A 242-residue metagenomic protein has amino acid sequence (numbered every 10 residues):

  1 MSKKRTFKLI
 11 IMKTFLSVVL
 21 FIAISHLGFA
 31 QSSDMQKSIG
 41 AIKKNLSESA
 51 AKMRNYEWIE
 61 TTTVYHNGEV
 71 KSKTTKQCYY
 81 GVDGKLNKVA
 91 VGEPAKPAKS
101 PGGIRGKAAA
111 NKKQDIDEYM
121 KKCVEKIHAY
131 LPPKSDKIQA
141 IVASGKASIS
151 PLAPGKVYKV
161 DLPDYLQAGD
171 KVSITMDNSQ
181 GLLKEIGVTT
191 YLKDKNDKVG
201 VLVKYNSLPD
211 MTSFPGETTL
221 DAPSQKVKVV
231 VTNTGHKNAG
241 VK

Functional and structural regions predicted by a protein language model:
M1-M12: N-terminal secretory signal peptides that target proteins for export/translocation
F15-I24: Sec-dependent N-terminal signal peptides
I24-A30: Sec/Tat signal peptide C-region and signal peptidase I cleavage site
A30-I59: N-terminal leader/targeting segments and the immediate start of mature chains
S32, E93-D170, L192-K195: Flexible, processing/modification-adjacent segments and terminal tails in exported/periplasmic/extracellular proteins
R54-A95: N-terminal, post-signal-peptide region of Sec/Tat-exported proteins
V89-P97, V203-K204, E217: Short, surface-exposed secondary-structure junctions/capping segments
P151-K242: Gly/Pro-enriched, hydrophobic low-complexity segments that function as extracytoplasmic propeptides/linkers
